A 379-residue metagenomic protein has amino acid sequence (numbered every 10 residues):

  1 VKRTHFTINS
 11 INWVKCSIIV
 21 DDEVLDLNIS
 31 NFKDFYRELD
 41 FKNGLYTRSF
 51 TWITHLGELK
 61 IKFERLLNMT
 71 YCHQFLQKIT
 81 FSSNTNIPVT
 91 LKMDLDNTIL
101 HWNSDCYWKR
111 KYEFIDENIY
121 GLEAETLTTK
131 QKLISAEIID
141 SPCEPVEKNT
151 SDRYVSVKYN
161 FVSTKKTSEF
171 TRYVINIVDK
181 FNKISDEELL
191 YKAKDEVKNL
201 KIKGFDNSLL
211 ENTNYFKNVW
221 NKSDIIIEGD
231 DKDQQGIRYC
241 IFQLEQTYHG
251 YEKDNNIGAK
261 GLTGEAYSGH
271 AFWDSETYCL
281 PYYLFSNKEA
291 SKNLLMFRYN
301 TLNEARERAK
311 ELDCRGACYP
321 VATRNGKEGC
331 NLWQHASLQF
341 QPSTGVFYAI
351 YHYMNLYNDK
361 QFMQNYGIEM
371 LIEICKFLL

Functional and structural regions predicted by a protein language model:
V1-Y267: Acidic/polar, glycine-enriched structural segments that form the non-catalytic walls/loops of the carbohydrate-binding
N68-C72, D233, A271, Q339 (+1 more regions): Short capping loops/turns at secondary-structure boundaries
Y154, K327-Q334, K376-L379: Conserved alpha/beta core surface patches that mediate binding of polyanionic ligands
N207-N355: Substrate-binding groove/exosite segments of carbohydrate-active enzymes
I227, Q361-N365: Short, surface-exposed loop/turn segments at secondary-structure junctions
A290-N293, F362, M370: Alpha-helical positions within canonical tetratricopeptide repeat
N355-Q361: A short beta-strand-loop-beta hairpin characteristic of the jelly-roll/cupin
G367-M370, I374-L378: Mobile "lid/hinge" segments at catalytic clefts and subdomain interfaces of large enzymes
